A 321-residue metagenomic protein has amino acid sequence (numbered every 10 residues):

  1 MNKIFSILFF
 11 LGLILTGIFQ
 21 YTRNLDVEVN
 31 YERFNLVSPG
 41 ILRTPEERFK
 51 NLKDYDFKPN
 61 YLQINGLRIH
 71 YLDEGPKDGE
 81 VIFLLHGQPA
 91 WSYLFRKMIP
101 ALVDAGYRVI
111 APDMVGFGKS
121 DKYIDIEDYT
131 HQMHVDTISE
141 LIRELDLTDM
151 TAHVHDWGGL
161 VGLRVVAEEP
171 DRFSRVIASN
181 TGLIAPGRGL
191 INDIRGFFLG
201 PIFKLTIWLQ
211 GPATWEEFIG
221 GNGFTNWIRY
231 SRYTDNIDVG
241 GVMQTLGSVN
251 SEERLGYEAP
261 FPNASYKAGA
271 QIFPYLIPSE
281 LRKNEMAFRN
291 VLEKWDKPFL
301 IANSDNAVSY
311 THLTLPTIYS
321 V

Functional and structural regions predicted by a protein language model:
N2-V29: N-terminal type II signal-anchor transmembrane helix that functions as the membrane-insertion/stop-transfer segment
F5-L8, A111, R143, Y319: Residues marking helix boundaries in flexible regions
I7, L36-P39, V321: Compositionally biased regions
F19-K58, I64-I69, E74, V81 (+3 more regions): Flexible "cap/lid" subdomain of the alpha/beta-hydrolase fold that forms the substrate-access gate
E74-K119: Conserved HGGG/HGGXW glycine-rich cap/lid loop of the alpha/beta-hydrolase fold
Q88, G182, I318: Active-site pre-Tyr helix/loop in NAD(P)-dependent dehydrogenases
H312-V321: Single conserved hydrophobic/aromatic residue that forms the stacking wall/gate of nucleotide- or nucleobase-binding
